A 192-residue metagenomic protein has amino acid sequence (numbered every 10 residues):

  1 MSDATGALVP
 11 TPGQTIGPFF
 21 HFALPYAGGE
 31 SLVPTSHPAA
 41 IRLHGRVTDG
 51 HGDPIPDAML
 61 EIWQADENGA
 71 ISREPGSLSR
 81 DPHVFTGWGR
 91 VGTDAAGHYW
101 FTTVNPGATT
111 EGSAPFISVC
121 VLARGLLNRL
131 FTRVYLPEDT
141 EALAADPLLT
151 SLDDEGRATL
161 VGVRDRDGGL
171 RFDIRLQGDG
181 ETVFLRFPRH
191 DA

Functional and structural regions predicted by a protein language model:
M1-A192: Beta-strand-dominated extracellular/periplasmic modules and repeats in secreted or surface-exposed proteins
